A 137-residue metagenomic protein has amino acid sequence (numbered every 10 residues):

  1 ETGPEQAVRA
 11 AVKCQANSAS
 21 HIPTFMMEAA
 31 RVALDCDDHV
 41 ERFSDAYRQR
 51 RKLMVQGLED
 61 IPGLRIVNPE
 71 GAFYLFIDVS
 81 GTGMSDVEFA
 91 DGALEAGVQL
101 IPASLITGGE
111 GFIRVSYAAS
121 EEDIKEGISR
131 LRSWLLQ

Functional and structural regions predicted by a protein language model:
E1-Q137: PLP-dependent class I/II
